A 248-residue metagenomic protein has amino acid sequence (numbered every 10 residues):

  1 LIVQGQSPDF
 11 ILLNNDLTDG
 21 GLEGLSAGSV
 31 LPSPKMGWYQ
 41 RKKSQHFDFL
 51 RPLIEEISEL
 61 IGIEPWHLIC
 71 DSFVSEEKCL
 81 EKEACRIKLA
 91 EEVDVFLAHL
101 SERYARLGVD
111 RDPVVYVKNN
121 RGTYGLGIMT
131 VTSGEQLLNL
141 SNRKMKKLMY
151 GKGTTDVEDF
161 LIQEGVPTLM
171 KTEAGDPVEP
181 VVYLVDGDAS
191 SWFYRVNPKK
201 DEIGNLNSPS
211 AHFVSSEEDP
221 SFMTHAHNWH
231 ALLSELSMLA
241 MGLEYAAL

Functional and structural regions predicted by a protein language model:
L1, T130-V131: Short acidic-hydrophobic, aromatic-tinged amphipathic segments that line or gate anion-handling sites
L1-R111: Conserved N-proximal alpha/beta basic substrate-recognition cap immediately N-terminal to, or forming the N-lobe
I2-Q4, P180-Y183, S237: Short acidic loop-to-beta-strand element that houses the catalytic metal-binding Asp/Glu of nuclease active sites
I11, V95-S101, L107-V114, R121-L126 (+1 more regions): Phosphate-binding site of ATP-dependent enzymes
G28-S33, S75-E76, N119-R121, H212-E218: Short acidic (Asp/Glu) and glycine-rich catalytic loops that position anionic groups and cofactors
E56-I61, E76-E77, E81, I162-Q163 (+2 more regions): A general structural signal for short secondary-structure boundary/capping elements
E59, P65-W66, E83, A174-D176 (+2 more regions): Amphipathic, soluble alpha/beta structural segments
D188, R195-L248: C-terminal active-site "lid" helix and adjoining low-complexity regulatory extension at the edge of ATP-using catalytic
